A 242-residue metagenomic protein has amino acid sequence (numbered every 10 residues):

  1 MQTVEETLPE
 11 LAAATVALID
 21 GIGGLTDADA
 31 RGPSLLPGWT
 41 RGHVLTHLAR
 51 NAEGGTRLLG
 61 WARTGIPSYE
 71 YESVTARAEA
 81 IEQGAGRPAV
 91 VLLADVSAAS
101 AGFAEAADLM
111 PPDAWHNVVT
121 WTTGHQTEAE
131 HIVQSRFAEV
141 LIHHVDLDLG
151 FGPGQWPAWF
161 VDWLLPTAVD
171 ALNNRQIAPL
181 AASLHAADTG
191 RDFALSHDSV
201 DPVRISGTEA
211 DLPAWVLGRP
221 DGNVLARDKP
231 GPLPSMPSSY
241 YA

Functional and structural regions predicted by a protein language model:
M1-A13, A17-D20, A62-Q83: Soluble acyl-CoA-dependent acyltransferase catalytic core bearing the H(X)4D motif
M1-E10, D29-N51, E79-L92, V118-A138 (+1 more regions): Alpha-helical scaffold segments that form or flank carboxylate-/histidine-based iron centers
M1-E6, G60-T64, Y69, L109-A242: Structured surface interface patches that mediate subunit assembly and partner/cofactor docking
E10, A17-G24, H43, H47 (+2 more regions): Residue-level detector of alpha-helical secondary structure
V16-I19, G23, A52-T56, S97-D108 (+2 more regions): Structural signal for well-ordered, non-membrane alpha-helices
G42-V74: Conserved alpha-helical segments that form or flank metal/cofactor-binding pockets of metalloenzymes
R77-A114, H131-R136, A178-S183: Acidic/histidine-rich alpha-helical segments that form the ligand environment of transition-metal centers
